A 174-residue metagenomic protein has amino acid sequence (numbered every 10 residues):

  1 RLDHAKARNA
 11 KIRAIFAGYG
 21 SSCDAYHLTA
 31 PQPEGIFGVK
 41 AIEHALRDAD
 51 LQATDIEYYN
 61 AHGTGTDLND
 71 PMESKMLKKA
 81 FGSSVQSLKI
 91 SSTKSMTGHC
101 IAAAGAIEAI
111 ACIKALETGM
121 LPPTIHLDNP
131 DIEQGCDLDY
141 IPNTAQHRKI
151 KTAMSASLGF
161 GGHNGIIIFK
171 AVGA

Functional and structural regions predicted by a protein language model:
R1-A49, Y58, A174: Condensing-enzyme catalytic core mediating Claisen C-C bond formation in acyl metabolism
R1-H4, A104-A174: Conserved beta-strand-centric core segments of catalytic alpha/beta enzyme folds
F16, I56, A61-H62, A109 (+1 more regions): Conserved small-residue
Y19-P33, G63-D70, S87-L138: Acyl-CoA/ACP chain-elongation machinery
P33, K75, F169-G173: Short, solvent-exposed amphipathic alpha-helical segments in soluble enzyme and RNA/protein-processing domains
A41-A49, M76, A80, C112 (+1 more regions): Stable alpha-helical structural segments in soluble proteins, enriched in small hydrophobic residues
Q52-E57, V85-S87: Short acidic capping loops at alpha-helix termini that bridge into adjacent secondary structure
N69-S83: Active-site-proximal gating segment of KS-fold condensing enzymes and close homologs
